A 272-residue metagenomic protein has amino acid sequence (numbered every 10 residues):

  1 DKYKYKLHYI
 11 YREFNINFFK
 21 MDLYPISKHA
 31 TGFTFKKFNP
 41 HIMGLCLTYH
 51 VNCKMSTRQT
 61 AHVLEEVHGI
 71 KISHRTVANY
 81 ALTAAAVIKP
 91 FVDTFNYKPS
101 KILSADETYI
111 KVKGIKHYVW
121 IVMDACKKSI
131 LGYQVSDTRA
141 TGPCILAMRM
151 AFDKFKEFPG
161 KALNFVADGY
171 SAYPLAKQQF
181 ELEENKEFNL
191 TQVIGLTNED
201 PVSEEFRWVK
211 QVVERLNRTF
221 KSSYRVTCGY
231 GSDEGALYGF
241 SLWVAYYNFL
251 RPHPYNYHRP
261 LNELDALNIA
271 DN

Functional and structural regions predicted by a protein language model:
D1-V51, I70-S73, K98: Basic, short loop/linker segments at the boundary and entry of helix-turn-helix/winged-helix-like folds
T57-I70: DNA-recognition alpha helix
K71, N79-K98: Short, basic alpha-helical nucleic acid-contact segments in DNA-binding proteins and DNA transaction factors
L82-T83, Y133-F158: Active-site beta-loop-alpha junctions of metal-dependent nucleic acid enzymes, especially the RNase H-like/DDE
K98-V112, I121-M123: Two-metal-ion RNase H-like nuclease active-site motif
P159-P174, I194-L196: Acidic/histidine-rich, metal-coordinating catalytic segments
V202-E205, V209-S232: Active-site proximal helix-loop segment of RNase H-like, two-metal nucleases, encompassing DDE(D)
V226-Y230, L237-N272: C-terminal domain-tail junction helix/linker
